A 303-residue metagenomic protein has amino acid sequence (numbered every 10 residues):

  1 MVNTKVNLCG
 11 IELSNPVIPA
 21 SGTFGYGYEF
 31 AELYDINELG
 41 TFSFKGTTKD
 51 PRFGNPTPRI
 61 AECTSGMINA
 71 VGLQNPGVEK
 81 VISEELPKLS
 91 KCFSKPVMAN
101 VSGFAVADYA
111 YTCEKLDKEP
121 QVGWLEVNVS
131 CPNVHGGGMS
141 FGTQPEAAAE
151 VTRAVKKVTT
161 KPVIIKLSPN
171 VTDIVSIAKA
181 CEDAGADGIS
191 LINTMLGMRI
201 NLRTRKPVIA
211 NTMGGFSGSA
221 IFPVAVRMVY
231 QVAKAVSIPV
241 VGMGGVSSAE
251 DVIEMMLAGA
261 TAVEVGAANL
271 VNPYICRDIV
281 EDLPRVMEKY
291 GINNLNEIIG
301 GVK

Functional and structural regions predicted by a protein language model:
M1-V97, S102-F104, I279: N-terminal capping/small domains of soluble enzymes
V6-N7, I11, I82-F93, D117 (+5 more regions): Surface-exposed amphipathic alpha-helices with a cationic face
L39-G40, K45, K95, V122-L125 (+3 more regions): Short acidic/polar active-site loop segments enriched in Thr and Asp
T48-F53, P132-V134, L196-R199, L270-N272: Short gly/pro/ser/thr-enriched loop/turn and capping motifs at secondary-structure boundaries
N55-T64, I200-G214, M256, A268-N293: C-terminal helical cap(s) of enzyme catalytic domains, especially alpha/beta-barrels
F104-V241, E250-V265: Alpha/beta enzyme core
V246: Short donor-sugar binding/catalytic loops of nucleotide-sugar-dependent glycosyltransferases, especially enzymes
N296-K303: A short, charged, Gly/Pro-tolerant segment at domain boundaries
